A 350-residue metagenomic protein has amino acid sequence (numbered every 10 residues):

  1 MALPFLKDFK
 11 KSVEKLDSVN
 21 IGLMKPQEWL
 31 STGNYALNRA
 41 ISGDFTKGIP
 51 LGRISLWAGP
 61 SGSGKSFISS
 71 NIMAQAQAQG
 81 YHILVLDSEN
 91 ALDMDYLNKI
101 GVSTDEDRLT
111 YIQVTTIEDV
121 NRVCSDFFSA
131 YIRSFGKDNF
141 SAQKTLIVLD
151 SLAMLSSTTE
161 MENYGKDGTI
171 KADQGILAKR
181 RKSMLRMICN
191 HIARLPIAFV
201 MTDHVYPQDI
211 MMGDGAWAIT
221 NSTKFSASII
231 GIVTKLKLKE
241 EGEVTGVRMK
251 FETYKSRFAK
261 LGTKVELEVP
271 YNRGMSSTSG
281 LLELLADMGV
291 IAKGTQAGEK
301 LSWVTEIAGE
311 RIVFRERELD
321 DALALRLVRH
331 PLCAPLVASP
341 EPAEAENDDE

Functional and structural regions predicted by a protein language model:
M1-N20, L30, L238-E350: C-terminal regions of RecA-like/P-loop NTPase motor modules
A2-E106, V120-S129: The Walker A/P-loop phosphate-binding site
K7, Y35, R39, N71 (+12 more regions): Solvent-exposed alpha-helical segments within well-ordered globular domains of core cellular machineries
K25, P60, N71, Q79-K179 (+1 more regions): Conserved inter-motif catalytic segment of the P-loop NTP-binding fold
T46-K47, Y81, R133-K137, A193 (+1 more regions): Active-site phosphate-binding and catalytic loops of NTP-dependent enzymes
S55-A58, S134-F135, F140, I192-P196 (+4 more regions): Catalytic phosphate/metal-binding cores of nucleic-acid and nucleotide-processing enzymes, i.e., regions that mediate
S55-W57, L84-L86, T110-I112, V200 (+2 more regions): Hydrophobic/aromatic beta-strand patches that form the interior of the parallel beta-sheet core in alpha/beta enzyme
Q174-M288: Phosphate-binding/switch region of NTP-binding enzymes
